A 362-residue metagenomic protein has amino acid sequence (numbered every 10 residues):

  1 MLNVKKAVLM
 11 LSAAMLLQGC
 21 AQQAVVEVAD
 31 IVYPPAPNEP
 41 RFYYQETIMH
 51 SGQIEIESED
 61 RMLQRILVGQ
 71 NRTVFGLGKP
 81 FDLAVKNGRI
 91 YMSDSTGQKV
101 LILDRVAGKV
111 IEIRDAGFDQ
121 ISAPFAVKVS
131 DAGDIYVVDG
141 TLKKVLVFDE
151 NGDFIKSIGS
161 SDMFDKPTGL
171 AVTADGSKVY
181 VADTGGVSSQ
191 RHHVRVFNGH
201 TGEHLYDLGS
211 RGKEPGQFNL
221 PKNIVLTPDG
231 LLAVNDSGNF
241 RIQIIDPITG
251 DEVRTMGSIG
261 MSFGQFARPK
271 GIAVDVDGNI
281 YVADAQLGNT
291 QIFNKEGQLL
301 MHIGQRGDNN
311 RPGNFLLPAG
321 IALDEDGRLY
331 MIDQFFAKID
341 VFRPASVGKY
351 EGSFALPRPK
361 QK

Functional and structural regions predicted by a protein language model:
M1-V8: Bacterial N-terminal signal peptides that target proteins for export
V8-L9, N198: Sequence-pattern detector for short linear motifs and compositional/periodic biases rather than a specific fold
M10-Q18: Bacterial N-terminal signal peptides
C20-K362: Eukaryotic scaffold repeat domains enriched in small/polar residues
